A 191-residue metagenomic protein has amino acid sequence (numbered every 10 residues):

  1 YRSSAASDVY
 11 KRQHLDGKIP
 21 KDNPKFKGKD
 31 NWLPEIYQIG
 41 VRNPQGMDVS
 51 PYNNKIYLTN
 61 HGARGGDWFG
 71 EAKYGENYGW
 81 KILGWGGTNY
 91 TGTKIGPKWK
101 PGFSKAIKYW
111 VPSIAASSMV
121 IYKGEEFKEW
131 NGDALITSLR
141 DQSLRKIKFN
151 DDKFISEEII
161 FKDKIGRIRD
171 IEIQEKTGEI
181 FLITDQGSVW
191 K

Functional and structural regions predicted by a protein language model:
Y1-Q13: Single conserved hydrophobic/aromatic residue that forms the stacking wall/gate of nucleotide- or nucleobase-binding
K11-N43, K94-V111, F149-K164: Blade-edge beta-strand/turn elements of extracellular beta-propeller and related beta-sheet repeat scaffolds
K11-R12, E71, K146, K191: Conserved blade-register residue in beta-propeller folds
I36-K55, V111-G132, K164-G178: Beta-rich, blade/repeat-based domains predominating in secreted/periplasmic proteins but also intracellular
L58-T59, I136, L182: Residue position within the beta-strands of beta-propeller blades
H61-A63, L139, D185: Short loop/turn segments immediately following the C-termini of beta-strands
Y90, K94-K153: Loop/turn-rich, solvent-exposed surfaces of beta-rich toroidal or solenoidal domains
Q174-K191: Blade-level signature of beta-propeller repeat domains, shared across WD40, Kelch, NHL, RCC1 and BNR/Asp-box propellers
